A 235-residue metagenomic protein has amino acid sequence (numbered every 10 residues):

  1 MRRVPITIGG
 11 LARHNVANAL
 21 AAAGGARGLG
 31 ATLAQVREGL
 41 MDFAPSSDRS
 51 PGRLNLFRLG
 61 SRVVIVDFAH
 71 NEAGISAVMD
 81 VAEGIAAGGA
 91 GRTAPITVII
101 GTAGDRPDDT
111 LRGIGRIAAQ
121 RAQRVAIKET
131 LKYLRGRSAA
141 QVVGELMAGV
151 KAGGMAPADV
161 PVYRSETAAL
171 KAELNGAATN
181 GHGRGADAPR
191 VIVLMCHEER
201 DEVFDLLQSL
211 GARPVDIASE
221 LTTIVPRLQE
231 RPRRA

Functional and structural regions predicted by a protein language model:
M1-R2, R53: Acidic-glycine-rich active-site phosphate/pyrophosphate-binding loop
P5-I6: Flexible glycine/proline-enriched surface loops and loop-helix/loop-strand junctions
G9-H14, A21-A34, E38-A235: ATP-dependent carboxylate-amine ligase
